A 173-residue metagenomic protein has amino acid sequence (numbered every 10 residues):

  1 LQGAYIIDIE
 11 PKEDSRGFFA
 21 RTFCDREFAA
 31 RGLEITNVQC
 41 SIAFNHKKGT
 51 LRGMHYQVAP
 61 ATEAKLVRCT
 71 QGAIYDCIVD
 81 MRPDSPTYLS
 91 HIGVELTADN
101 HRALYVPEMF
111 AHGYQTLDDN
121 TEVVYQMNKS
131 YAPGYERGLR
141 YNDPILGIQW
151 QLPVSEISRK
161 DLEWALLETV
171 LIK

Functional and structural regions predicted by a protein language model:
L1-D99, D118-N120, M127-K173: Non-catalytic, conserved peripheral segments adjacent to functional cores
H101, E108-V124: Ligand-binding loop in jelly-roll beta-barrel domains
